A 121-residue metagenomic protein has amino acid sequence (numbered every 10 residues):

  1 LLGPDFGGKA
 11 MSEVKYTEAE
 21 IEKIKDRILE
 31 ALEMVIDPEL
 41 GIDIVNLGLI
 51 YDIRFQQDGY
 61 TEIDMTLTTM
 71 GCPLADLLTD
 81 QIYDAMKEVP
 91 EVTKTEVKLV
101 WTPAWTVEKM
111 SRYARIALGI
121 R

Functional and structural regions predicted by a protein language model:
L2-R121: Domain-level signature for proteins that mediate thiol-based redox and metal-cofactor handling
